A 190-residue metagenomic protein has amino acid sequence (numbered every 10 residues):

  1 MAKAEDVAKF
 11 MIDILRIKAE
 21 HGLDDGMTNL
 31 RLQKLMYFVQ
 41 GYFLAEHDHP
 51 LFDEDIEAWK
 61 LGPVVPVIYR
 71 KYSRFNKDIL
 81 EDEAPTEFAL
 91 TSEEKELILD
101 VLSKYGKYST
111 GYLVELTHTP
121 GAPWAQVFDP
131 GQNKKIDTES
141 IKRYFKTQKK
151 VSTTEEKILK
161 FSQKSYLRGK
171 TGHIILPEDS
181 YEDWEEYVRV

Functional and structural regions predicted by a protein language model:
M1-V190: Domain-edge interaction signal
